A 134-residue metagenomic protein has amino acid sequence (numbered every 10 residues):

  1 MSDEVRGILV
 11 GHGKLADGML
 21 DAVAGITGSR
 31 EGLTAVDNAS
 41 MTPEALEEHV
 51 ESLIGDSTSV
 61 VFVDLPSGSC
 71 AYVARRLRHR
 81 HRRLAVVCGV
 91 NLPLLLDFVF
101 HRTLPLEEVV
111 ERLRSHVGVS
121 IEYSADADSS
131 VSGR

Functional and structural regions predicted by a protein language model:
M1-R134: N-terminal loops that bind phosphate or other acidic moieties and the adjacent beta-alpha structural core
